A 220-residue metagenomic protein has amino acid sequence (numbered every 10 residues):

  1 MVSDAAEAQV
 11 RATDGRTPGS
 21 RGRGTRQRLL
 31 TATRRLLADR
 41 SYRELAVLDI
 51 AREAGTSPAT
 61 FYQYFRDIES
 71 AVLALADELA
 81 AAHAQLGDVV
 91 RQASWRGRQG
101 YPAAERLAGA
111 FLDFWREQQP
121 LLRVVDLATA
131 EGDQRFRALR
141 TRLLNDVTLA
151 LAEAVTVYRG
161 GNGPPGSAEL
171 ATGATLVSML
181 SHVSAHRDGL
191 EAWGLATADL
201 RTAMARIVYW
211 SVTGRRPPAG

Functional and structural regions predicted by a protein language model:
M1-G24, N162-G166, R216-G220: N-terminal intrinsically disordered/low-complexity leader segments
R21-T33, I50, V72-G87, L151: Generic hydrophobic, amphipathic alpha-helix propensity
R28, A32, L36-S70, A74: Helix-turn-helix
R28, A32-R40, A82-A93, T175 (+1 more regions): Solvent-exposed, amphipathic alpha-helical segments
A46, L122-D126, R137-A138, A192-W193 (+1 more regions): Short, hydrophobic secondary-structure boundary micro-motifs
S70, A74, D88-E117, E169-G173 (+1 more regions): Hydrophobic alpha-helical connector segments
Q85-G87, D113-E117, V124-L127, Q134-R159 (+4 more regions): Amphipathic alpha-helical packing segments from all-alpha helical-bundle domains
Q92-G97, T129, D133-Q134, L144-G173 (+2 more regions): Hydrophobic alpha-helical bundle segments that form small-molecule/ligand-binding pockets
